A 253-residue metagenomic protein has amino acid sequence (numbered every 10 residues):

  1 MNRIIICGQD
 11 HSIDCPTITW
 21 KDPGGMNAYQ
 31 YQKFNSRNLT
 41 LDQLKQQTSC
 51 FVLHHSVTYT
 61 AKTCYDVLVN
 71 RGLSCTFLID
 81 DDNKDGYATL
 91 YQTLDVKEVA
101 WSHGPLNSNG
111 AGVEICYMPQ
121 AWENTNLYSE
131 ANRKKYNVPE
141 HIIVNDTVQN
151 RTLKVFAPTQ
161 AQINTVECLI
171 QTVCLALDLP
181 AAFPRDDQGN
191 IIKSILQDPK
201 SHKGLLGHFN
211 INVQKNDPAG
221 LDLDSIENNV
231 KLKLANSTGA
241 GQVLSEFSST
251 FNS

Functional and structural regions predicted by a protein language model:
M1-G24, L44, P119-S253: Basic/polar, cationic surfaces and motifs that engage anionic cell-wall and phosphate/carboxylate ligands
M1-N109: N-terminal catalytic cores of peptidoglycan-degrading enzymes
L53, A111-V113, L205-G207: Hydrophobic faces of well-ordered beta-strands that scaffold small-molecule active sites in alpha/beta enzyme cores
T63-Q162: Peptidoglycan-targeting cell-wall enzymes and recognition modules
